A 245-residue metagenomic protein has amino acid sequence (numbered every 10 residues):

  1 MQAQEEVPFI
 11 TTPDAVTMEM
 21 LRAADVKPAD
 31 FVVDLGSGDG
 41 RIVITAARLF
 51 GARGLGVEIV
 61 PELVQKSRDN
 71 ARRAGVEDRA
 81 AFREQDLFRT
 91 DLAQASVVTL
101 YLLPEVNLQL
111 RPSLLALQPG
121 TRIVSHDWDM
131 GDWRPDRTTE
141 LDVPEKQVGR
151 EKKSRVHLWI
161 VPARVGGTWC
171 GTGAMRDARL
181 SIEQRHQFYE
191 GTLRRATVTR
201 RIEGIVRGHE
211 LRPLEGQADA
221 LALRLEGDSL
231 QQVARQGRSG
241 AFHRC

Functional and structural regions predicted by a protein language model:
M1-F31: S-adenosyl-L-methionine
G40-I44: Glycine-rich SAM-binding Motif I of class I
R53-E58: Conserved SAM-binding motif I beta-strand of class I
V64-Q94: S-adenosyl-L-methionine
E105-Q118: A short, conserved alpha-helix within the catalytic core of class I
G120-D129: Conserved beta-strand signature within the Rossmann-like core of class I S-adenosyl-L-methionine
D129-T172: Active-site capping/gating segments
A163-G227, A234-Q236: Central antiparallel beta-sheet cores of small beta-barrel/beta-sandwich binding domains
